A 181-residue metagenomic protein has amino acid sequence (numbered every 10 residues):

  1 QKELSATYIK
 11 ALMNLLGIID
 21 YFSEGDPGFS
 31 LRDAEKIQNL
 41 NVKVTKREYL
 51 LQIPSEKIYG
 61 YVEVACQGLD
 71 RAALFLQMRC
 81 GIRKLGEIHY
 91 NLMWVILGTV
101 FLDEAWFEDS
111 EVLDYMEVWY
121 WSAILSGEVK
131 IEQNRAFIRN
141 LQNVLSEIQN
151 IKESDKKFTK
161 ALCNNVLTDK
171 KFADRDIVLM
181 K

Functional and structural regions predicted by a protein language model:
Q1, Y90-I96, F107-S146: Charged substrate- and nucleic-acid-binding regions of tRNA-handling and nucleotidyl-transfer enzymes, centered on
Q1-L102, W106: Polyanionic (Asp/Glu-rich) segments that form extended negatively charged tracts
S5, I18-I19, D26, K46 (+5 more regions): Generic intrinsically disordered, low-complexity segments enriched for polar/acidic and small residues
N14, V42, L113-D114, N165: Short linear sequence motifs
I18, F22-G25, F75, R79 (+3 more regions): Surface-exposed polar/charged interaction patches
L125-K181: Intrinsically disordered, low-complexity N-proximal targeting/linker segments that flank membranes
